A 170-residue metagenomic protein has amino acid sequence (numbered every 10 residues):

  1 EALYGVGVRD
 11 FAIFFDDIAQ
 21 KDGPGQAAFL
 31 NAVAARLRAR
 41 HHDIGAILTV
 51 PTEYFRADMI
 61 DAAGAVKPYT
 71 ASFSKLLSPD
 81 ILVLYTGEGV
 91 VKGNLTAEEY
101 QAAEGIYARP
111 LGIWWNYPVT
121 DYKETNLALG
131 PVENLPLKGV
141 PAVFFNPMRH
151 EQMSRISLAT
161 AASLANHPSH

Functional and structural regions predicted by a protein language model:
E1, G5-R9, A39: Feature activates predominantly on carbohydrate-active enzymes
E1, S169-H170: Intrinsic structural disorder
R9-F11, F15-D16: Short, conserved phosphate-binding/catalytic loop or strand-edge motifs used in phosphoryl-/nucleotidyl-transfer
I18-P168: Catalytic-core regions of glycoside hydrolase
